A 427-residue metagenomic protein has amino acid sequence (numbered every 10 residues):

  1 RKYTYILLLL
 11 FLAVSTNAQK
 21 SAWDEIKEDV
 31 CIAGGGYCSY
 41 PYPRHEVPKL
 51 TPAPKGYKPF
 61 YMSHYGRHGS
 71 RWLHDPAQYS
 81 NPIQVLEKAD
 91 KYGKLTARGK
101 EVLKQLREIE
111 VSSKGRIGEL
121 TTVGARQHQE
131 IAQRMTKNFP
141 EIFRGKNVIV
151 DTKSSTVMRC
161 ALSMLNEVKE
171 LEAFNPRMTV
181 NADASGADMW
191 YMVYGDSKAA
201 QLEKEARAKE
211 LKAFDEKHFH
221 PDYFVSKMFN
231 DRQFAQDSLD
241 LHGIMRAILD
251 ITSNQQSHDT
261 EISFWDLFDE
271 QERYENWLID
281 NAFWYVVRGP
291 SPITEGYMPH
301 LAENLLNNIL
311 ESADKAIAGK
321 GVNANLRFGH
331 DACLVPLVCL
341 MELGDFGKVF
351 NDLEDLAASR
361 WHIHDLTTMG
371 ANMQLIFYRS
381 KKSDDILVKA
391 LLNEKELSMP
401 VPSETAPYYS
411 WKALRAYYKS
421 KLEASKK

Functional and structural regions predicted by a protein language model:
R1-A22: Bacterial Sec-dependent N-terminal signal peptides
Q19-D151, S155-N325, G329-K427: Signature for phosphate-centric chemistry
